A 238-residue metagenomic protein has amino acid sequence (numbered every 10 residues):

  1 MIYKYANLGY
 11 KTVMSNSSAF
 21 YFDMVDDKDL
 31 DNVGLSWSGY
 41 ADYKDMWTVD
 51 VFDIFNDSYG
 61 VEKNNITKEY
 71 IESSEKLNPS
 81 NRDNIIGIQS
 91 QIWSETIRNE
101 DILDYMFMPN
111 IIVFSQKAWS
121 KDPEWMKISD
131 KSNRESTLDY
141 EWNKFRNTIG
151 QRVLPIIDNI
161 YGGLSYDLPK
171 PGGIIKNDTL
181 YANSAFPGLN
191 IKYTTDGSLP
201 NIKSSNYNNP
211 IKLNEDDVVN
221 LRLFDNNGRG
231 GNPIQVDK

Functional and structural regions predicted by a protein language model:
M1-P171: Flexible, acidic glycine-rich loops studded with aromatic residues
K131-K238: Short, compositionally stereotyped local motifs that mark structural "simplifiers"
